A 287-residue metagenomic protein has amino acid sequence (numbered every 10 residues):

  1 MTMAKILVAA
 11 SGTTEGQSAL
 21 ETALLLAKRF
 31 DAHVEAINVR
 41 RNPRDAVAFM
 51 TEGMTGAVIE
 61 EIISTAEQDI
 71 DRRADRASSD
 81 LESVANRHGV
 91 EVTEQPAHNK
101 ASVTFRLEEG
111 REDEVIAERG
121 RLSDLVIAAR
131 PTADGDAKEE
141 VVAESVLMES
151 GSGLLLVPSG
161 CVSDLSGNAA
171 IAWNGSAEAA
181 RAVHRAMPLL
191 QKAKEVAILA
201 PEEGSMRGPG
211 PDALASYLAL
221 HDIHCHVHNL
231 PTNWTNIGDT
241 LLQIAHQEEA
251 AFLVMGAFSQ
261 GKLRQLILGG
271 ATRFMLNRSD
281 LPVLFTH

Functional and structural regions predicted by a protein language model:
M1-I63, E149-S152, L165-T232: Small/aliphatic-rich secondary-structure junction motif
G12, A128-S145, T235, M255-N277: Glycine-rich, Arg-bearing micro-motifs that act as flexible, cationic patches
A19, I116-R119, V146, L189 (+2 more regions): Structural alpha-helical scaffold elements that stabilize or flank donor/cofactor-binding regions in carbohydrate
R41, E52, Q68, D75 (+5 more regions): Structural beta-alpha unit
A57-D75: A short acidic, glycine-rich active-site loop that binds or catalyzes chemistry on phosphate/adenosine moieties
N86, N99, V103, D136-P158 (+1 more regions): P-loop/Walker A phosphate-binding loop and immediately adjacent motor/lid segment at beta-alpha junctions
A129-P131, G153-S159, V283-H287: Short beta-strand elements of ligand-binding domains
